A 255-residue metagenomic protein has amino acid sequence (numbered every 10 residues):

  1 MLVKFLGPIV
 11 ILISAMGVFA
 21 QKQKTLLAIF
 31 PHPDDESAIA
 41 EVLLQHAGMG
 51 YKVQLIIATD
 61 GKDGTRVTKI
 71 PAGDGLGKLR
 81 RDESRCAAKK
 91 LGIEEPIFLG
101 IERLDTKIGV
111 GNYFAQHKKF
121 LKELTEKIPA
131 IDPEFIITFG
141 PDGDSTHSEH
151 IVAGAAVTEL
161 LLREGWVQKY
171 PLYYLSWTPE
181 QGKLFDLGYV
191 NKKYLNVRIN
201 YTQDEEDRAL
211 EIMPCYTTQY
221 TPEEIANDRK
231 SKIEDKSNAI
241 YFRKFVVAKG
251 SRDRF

Functional and structural regions predicted by a protein language model:
M1-G7: Bacterial N-terminal signal peptides that target proteins for export
L2, Q21-V167: Active-site beta-strand->loop->alpha-helix modules in alpha/beta enzyme cores, enriched in Gly/His/Asp(Glu)
F5, K22, I233-S237: Intrinsic disorder/low-complexity segments enriched in polar/small residues
G7, K89, L162, P214 (+1 more regions): Residue-level marker of positions within ordered structural domains that often coincide with functionally constrained
V167-F255: The feature marks non-catalytic terminal segments
